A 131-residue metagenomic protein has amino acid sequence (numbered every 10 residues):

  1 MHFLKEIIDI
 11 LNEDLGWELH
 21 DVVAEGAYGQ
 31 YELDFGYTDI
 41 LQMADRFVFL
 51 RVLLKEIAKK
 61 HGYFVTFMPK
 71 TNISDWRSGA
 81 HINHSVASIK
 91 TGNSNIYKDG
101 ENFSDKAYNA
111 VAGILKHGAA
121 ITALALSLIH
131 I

Functional and structural regions predicted by a protein language model:
M1-L128: Glycine-rich, acidic/polar active-site loops that bind/position phosphate-bearing ligands
